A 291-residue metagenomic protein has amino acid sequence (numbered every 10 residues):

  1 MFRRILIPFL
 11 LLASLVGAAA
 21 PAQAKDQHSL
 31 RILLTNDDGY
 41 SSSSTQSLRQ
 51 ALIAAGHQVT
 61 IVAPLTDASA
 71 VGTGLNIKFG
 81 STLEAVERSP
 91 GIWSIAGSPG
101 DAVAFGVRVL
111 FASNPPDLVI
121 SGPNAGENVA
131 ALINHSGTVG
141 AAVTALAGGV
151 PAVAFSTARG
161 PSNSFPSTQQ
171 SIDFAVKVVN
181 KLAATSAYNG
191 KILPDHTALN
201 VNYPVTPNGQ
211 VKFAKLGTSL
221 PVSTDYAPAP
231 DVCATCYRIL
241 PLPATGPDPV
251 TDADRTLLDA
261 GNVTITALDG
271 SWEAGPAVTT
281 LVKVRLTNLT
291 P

Functional and structural regions predicted by a protein language model:
M1-F9: Bacterial N-terminal signal peptides that target proteins for export
P8-G17: Bacterial N-terminal signal peptides
A20-A24: Sec/Tat signal peptide C-region and signal peptidase I cleavage site
H28, Q50-V107: A cross-family phosphate/adenosyl-ligand binding-site feature
R31-T35, V59-A63, S94, D117-G122 (+4 more regions): Structural recognition of the beta-strand scaffold that forms the well-ordered cores of secreted hydrolase catalytic
D38-S41, L65-S69, P99-D101, N124-V129 (+3 more regions): Solvent-exposed loop/turn segments at secondary-structure junctions within structured extracellular/periplasmic domains
S113-G160: Internal, conserved structured core segments that host functional sites
Q170-P291: Electrostatically charged, flexible surface regions
